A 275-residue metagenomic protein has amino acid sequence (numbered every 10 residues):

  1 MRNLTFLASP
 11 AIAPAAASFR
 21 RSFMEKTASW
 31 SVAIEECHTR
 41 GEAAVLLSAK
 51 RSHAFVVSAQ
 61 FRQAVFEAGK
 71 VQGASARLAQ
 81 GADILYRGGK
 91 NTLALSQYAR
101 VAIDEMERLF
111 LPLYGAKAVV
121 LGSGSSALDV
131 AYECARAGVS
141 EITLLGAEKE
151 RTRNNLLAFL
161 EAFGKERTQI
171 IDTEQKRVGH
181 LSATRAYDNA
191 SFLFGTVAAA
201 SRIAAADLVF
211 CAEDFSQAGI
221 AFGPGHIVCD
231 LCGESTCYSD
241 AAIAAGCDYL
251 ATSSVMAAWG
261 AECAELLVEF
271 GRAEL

Functional and structural regions predicted by a protein language model:
R2-F110, S235, S239-A241: Phosphate/diphosphate ligand-binding glycine-rich loop within oxidoreductases
R40-A44, G164-A205: Short acidic low-complexity segments
V56, D207-F210, V228-C229: N-terminal Rossmann-like NAD(P) cofactor-binding module of classical short-chain dehydrogenase/reductase
Q60, F210-S216, C232-G233: Short glycine-/small-residue-rich Rossmann-like dinucleotide-binding loops
S96-A99, Y114-V139, L145-R151: Glycine-rich adenosine-cofactor-binding loop
R108-L113, I220-A221: Glycine-rich helix-loop-beta junction characteristic of Rossmann-like nucleotide cofactor-binding loops
V139-K165, I171-A183: NAD(P)-binding Rossmann-fold cofactor-contacting core
Q217, F222-E274: Rossmann-fold NAD(P)-binding glycine/threonine-rich loop
